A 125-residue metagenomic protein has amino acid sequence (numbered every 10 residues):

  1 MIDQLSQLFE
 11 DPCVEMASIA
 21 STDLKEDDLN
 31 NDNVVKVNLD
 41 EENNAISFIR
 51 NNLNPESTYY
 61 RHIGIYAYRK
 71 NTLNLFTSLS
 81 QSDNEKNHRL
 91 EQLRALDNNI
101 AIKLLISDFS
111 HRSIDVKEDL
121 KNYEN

Functional and structural regions predicted by a protein language model:
M1-S82: Conserved core of the sugar-phosphate nucleotidyltransferase
Y59-N125: Conserved alpha/beta core of the MobA/IspD/sugar-nucleotide pyrophosphorylase nucleotidyltransferase superfamily
